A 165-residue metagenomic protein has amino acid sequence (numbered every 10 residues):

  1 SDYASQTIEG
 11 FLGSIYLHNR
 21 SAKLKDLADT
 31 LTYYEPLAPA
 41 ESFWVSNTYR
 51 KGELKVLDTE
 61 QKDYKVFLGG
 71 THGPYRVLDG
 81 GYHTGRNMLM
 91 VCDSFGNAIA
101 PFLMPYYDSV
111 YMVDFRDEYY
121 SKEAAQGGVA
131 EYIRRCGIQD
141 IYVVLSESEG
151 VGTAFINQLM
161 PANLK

Functional and structural regions predicted by a protein language model:
S1-K165: Extracellular glycan-modifying ectodomains
